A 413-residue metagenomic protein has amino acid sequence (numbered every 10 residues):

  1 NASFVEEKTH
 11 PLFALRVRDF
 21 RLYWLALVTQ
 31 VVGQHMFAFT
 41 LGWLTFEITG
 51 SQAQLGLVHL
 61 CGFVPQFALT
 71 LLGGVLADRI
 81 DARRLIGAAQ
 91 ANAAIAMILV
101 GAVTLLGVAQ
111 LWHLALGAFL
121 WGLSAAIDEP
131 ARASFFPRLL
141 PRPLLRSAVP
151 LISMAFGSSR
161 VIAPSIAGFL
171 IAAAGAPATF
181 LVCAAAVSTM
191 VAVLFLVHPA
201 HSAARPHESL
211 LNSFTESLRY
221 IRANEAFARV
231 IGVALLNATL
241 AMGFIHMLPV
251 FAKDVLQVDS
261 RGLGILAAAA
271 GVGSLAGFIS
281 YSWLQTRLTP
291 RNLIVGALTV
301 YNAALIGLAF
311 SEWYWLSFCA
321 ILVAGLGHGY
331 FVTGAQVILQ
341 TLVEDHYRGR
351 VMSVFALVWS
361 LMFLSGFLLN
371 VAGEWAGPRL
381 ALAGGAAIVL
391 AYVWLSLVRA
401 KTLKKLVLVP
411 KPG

Functional and structural regions predicted by a protein language model:
E6-P65, A223-A268: Helix-loop boundary and gating motifs at the non-cytosolic
L12, L211-A223: Membrane-interacting alpha-helical segments
R21-A38, C61-V75, D81-A96, H113-A172 (+4 more regions): Substrate-agnostic recognition of the 12-TM MFS/MFS-like secondary transporter fold
W24, G56-H59, I86-G87, A115 (+6 more regions): Hydrophobic/aromatic positions within or immediately flanking transmembrane alpha-helices of multi-pass small-molecule
G42-I48, G101-L106, I162-V182, D254-V255 (+1 more regions): Transmembrane alpha-helix termini and helix-breaking/packing motifs in multi-pass membrane transporters
T49, D81, V103-T104, V108 (+1 more regions): Helix-breaking motifs and short loop linkers at transmembrane-helix boundaries and internal kinks in secondary membrane
A68-L72, R79, R83-L85, I95 (+5 more regions): C-terminal transmembrane bundle of multi-pass solute transporters/carriers
S134, R138, F180, A184-S209 (+1 more regions): Helix-loop junctions on the cytosolic side of multi-pass membrane transporters, especially the intracellular loop
